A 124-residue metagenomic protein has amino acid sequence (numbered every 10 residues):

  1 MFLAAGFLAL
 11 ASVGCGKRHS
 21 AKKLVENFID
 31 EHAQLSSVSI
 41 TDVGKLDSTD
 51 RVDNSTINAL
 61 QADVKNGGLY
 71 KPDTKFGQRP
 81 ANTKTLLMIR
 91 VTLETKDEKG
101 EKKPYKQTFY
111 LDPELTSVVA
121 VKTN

Functional and structural regions predicted by a protein language model:
M1-C15: Sec-dependent bacterial lipoprotein signal peptides
C15-N124: Cystatin/cathelin-like cysteine-protease inhibitor module
